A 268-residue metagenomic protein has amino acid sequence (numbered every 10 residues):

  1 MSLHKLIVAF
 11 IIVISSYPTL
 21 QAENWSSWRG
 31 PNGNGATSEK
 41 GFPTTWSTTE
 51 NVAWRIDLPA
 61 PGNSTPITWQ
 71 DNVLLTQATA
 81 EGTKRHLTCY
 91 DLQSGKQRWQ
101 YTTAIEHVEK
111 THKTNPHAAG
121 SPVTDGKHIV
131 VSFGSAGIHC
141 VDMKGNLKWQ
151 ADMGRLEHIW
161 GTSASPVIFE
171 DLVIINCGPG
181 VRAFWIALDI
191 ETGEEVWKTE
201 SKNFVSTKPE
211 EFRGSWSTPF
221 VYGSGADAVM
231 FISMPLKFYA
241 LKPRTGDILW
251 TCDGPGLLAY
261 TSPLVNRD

Functional and structural regions predicted by a protein language model:
M1-L6: Positively charged n-region of N-terminal signal peptides that target proteins for export
I7-Y17: Bacterial N-terminal signal peptides
L20-D268: Noncatalytic, solvent-exposed loop/strand surfaces of beta-propeller-type extracellular/periplasmic domains
